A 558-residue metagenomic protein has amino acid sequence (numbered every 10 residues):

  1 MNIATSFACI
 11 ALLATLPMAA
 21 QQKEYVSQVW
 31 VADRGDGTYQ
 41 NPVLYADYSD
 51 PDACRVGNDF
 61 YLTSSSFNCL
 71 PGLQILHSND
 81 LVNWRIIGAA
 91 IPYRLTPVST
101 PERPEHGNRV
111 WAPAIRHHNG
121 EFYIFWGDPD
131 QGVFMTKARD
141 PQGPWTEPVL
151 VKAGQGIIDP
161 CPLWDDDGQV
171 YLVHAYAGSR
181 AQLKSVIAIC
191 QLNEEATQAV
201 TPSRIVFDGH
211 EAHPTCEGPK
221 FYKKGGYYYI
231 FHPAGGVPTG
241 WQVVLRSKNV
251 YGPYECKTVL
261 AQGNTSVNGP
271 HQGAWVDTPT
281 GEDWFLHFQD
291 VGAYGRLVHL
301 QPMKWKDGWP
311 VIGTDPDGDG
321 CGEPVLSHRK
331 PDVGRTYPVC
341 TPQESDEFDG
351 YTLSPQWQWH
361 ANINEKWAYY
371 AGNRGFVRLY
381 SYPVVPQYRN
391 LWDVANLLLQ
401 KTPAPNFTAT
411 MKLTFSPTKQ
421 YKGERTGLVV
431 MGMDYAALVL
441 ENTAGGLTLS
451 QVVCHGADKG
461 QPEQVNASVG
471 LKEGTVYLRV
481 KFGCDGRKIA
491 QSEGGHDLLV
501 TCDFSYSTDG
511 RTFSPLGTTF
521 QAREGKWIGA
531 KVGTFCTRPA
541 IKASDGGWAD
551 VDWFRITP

Functional and structural regions predicted by a protein language model:
S6-T15: Bacterial N-terminal signal peptides
A20-P558: Carbohydrate-active catalytic/glycan-binding domains of CAZyme proteins, especially the secreted or lumenal ectodomains
